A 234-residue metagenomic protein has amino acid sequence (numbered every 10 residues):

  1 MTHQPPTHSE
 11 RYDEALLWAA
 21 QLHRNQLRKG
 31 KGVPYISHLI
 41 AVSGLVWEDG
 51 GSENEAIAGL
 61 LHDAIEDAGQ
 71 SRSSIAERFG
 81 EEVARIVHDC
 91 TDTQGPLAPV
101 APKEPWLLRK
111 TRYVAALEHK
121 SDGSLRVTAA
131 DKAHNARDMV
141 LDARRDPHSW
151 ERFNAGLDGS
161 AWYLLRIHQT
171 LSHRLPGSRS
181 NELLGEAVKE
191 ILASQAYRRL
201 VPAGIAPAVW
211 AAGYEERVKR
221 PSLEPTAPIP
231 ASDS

Functional and structural regions predicted by a protein language model:
M1-S234: Active-site helical microenvironments for divalent-metal-assisted chemistry
